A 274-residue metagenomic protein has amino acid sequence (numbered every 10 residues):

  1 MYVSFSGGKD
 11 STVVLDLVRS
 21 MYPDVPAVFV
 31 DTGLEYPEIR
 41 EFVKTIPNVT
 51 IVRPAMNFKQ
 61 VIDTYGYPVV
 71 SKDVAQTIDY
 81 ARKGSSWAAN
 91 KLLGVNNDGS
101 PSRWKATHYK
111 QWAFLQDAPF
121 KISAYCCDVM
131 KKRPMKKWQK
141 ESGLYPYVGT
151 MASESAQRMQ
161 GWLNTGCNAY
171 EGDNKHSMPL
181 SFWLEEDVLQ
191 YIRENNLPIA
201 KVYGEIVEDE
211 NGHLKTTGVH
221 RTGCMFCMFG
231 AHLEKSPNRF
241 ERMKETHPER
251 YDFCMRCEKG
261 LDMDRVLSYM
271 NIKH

Functional and structural regions predicted by a protein language model:
M1-D187: ATP-dependent adenylation/nucleotidyltransferase module used to activate substrates
L184-H274: ATP/NTP-dependent adenylation/nucleotidyl-transfer catalytic domains that generate, transfer, or process NMP-activated
